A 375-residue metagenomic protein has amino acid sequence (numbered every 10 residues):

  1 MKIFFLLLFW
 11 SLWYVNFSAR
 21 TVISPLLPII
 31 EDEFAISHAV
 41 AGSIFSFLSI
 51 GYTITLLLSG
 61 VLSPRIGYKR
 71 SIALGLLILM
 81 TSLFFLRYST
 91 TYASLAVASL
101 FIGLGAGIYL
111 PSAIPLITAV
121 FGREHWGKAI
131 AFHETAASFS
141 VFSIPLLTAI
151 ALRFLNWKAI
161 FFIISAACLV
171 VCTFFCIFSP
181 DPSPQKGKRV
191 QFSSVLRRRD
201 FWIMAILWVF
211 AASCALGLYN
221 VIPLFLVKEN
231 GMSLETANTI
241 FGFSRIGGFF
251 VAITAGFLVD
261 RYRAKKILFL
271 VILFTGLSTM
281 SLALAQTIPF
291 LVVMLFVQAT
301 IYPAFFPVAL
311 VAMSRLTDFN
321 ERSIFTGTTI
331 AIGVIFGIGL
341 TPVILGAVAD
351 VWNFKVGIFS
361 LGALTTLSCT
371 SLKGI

Functional and structural regions predicted by a protein language model:
I23-S24, D200-F249: Extracytoplasmic gate region of multi-pass secondary transporters
I54-T90: Conserved MFS/SLC helix-loop-helix module at the cytosolic interface between two early adjacent transmembrane helices
L56-G67, A252-R263, A349: Helix-to-loop junctions at the C-terminal end of transmembrane segments in multipass secondary transporters
R65-G75, R261-I272: Cytoplasmic membrane-interface "Motif A"-like loop-to-helix N-cap segments of 12-TM Major Facilitator Superfamily
A98-A136: Cytoplasmic helix-loop-helix junction between adjacent transmembrane helices in 12-TM secondary transporters
F132-C176: Helix-loop-helix hairpin linking two adjacent transmembrane segments in secondary transporters
K265-A309: C-terminal transmembrane helical hairpin of 12-TM major facilitator-type secondary transporters
L316-V351: A late C-terminal transmembrane helix in Major Facilitator Superfamily
